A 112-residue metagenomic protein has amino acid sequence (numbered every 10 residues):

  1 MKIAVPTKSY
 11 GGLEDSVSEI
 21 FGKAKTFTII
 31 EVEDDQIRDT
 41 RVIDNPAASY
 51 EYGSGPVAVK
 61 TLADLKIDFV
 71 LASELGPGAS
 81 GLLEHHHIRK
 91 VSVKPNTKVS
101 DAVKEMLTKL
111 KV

Functional and structural regions predicted by a protein language model:
M1-G53, V57, E84-H85, K90-V112: Non-catalytic interface/targeting segments
V59-V91: Mid-chain, well-packed structural core segment of small domains
